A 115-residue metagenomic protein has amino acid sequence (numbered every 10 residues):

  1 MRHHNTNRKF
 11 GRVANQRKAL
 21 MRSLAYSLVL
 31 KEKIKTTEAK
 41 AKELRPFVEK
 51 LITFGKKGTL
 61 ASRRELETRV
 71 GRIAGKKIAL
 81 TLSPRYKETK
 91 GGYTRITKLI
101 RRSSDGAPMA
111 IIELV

Functional and structural regions predicted by a protein language model:
R2-R12, A19, S23-V115: Structured, basic alpha/beta domains of bacterial-type, RNA-associated proteins
